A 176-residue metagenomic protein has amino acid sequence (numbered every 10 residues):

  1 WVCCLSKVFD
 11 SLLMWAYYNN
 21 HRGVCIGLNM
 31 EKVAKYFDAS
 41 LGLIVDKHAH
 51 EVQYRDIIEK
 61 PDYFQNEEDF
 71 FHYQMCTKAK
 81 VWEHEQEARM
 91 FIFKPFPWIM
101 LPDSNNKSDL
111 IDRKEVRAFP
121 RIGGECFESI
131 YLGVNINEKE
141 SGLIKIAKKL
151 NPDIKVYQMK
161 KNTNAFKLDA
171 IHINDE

Functional and structural regions predicted by a protein language model:
W1-E176: Catalytic-core loop-and-flanking beta/alpha module that positions acidic residues for ribose/phosphate chemistry
